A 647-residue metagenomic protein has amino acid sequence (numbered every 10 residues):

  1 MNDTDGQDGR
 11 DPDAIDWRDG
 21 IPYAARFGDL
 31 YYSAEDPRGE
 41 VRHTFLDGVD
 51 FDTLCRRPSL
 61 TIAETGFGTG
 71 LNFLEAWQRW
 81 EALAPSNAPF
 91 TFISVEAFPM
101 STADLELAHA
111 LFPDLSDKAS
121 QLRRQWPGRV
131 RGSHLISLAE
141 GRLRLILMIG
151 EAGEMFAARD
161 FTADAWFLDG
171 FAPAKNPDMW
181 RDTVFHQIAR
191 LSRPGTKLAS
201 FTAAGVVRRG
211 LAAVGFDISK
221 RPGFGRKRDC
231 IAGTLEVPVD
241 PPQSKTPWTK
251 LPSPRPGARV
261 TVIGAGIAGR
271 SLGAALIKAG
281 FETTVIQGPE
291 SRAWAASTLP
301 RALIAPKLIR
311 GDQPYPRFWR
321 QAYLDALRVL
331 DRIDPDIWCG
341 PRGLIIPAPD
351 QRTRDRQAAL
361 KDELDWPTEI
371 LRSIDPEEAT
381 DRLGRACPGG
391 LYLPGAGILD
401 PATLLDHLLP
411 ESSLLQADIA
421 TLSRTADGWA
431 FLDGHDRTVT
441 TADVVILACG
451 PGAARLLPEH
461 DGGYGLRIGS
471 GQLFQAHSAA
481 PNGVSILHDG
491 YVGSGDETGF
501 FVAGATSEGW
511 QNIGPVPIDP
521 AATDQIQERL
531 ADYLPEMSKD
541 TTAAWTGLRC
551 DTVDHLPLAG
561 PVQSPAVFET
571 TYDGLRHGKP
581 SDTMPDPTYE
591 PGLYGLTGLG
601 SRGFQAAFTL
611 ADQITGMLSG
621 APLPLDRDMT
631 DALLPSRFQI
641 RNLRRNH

Functional and structural regions predicted by a protein language model:
L54-A163, D182: The AdoMet/dcAdoMet-binding core of the Class I SAM-like
A97, K278-T298: Glycine-rich FAD pyrophosphate-binding loop
S116, R310-G311, D336-I346, I370-H407 (+2 more regions): Helix-loop-beta segment of a Rossmann-like dinucleotide-binding subdomain
A258-V285: N-terminal Rossmann-like FAD-binding beta1-loop-alpha1 element of flavoenzymes
R301-R382: Dinucleotide-binding Rossmann-like beta1-alpha1 core, especially the glycine-rich loop that anchors the ADP
L415-A430: A conserved short coil-to-beta-strand element within the FAD-binding core of flavoproteins
T438-A544: Flavin-dependent oxidoreductases
K539-H647: C-terminal catalytic lobe of FAD-dependent flavoproteins
